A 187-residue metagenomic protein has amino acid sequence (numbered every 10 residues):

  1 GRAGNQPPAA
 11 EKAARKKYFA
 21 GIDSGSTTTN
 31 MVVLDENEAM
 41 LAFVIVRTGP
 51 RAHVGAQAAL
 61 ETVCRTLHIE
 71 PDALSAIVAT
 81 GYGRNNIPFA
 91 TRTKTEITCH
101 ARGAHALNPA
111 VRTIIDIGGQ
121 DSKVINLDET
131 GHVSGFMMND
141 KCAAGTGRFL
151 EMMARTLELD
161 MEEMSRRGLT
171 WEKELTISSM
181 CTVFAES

Functional and structural regions predicted by a protein language model:
G1-E96: N-terminal glycine/serine-rich phosphate-binding loop of ATP-dependent small-molecule kinases, especially carbohydrate
D23, V78-G81, I115-G119, I125-D128: Short beta-strand segments
T28-M31, G119-V124, T146: Short glycine/serine/threonine-rich phosphate/pyrophosphate-binding segments that cradle anionic phosphate groups
V32-D35, A56, N86-T91, V124-T130 (+4 more regions): Short acidic, glycine/serine/threonine-rich loops at helix termini
R47-T48, A76, R92-A101, I115-G119 (+1 more regions): Active-site nucleophile and cofactor-binding loops and adjacent substrate-binding regions of central metabolic enzymes
T48-H53, S134-K173: Glycine-rich phosphate-binding loop plus the immediately following alpha-helix
L175-S187: A contiguous, well-structured pocket-lining segment that forms one wall/lid of small-molecule binding clefts in soluble
